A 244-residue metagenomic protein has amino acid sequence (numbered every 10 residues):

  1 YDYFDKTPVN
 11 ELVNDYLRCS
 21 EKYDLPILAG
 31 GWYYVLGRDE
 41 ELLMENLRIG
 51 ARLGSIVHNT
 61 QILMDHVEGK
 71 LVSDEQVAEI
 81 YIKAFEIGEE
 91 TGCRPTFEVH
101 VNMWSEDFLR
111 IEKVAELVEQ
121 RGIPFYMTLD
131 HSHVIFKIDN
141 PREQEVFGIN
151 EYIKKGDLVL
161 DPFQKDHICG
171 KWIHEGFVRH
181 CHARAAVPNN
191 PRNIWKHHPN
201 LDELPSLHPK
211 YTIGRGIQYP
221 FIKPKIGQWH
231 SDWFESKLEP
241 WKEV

Functional and structural regions predicted by a protein language model:
Y1-E11, I49-V57: Catalytic domains of carbohydrate-active enzymes, especially glycoside hydrolases
D2, I27-L28, R179: A short, local hydrophobic-aromatic micro-motif
D5-K6, G31-Y33, V134: The conserved beta-strand core of Leucine-Rich Repeat
T7, Q61, R184: Conserved residues at the C-terminal ends of beta-strands
N10, M64, V187: Flexible, active-site-proximal loop/turn residues at the rims of small-molecule/cofactor binding pockets and catalytic
L12-C19, L42-I49, V77-A84, R110-V114 (+3 more regions): A general structural detector for well-ordered alpha-helical segments in enzyme core domains, enriched
P26-I27, V35-L129, I135-F136: Active-site acidic/histidine proton-transfer and metal-coordination neighborhood in alpha/beta enzyme cores
G54, F108-F125, L129, I135-V244: Histidine-acidic metal/acid-base catalytic patches
